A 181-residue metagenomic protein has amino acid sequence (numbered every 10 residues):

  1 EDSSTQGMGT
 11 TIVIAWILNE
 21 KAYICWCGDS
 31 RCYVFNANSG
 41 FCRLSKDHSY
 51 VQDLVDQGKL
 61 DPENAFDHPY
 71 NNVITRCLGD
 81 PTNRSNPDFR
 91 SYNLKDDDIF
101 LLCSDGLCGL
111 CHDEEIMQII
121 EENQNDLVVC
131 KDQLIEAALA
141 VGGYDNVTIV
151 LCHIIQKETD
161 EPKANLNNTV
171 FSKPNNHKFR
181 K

Functional and structural regions predicted by a protein language model:
E1-K181: PP2C/PPM-type serine/threonine phosphatase catalytic domain
